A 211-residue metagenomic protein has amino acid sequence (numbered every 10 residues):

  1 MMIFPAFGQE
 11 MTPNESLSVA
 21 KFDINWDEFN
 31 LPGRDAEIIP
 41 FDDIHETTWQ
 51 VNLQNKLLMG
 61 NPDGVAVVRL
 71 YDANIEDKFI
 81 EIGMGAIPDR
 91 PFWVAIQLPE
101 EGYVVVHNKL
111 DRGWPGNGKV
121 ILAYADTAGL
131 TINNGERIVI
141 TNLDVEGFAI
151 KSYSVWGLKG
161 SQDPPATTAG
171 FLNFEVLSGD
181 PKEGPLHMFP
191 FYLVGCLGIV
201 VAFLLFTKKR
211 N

Functional and structural regions predicted by a protein language model:
I3-T12, E183: Sec-dependent signal peptide cleavage junction
E10-L98: Secretory/extracellular carbohydrate-interaction modules and structurally similar beta-sandwich "look-alikes"
E76-I80, Y103-V106, E136-N142: Surface-exposed loop/edge segments in extracytoplasmic proteins
Q97-I121: Short, aromatic/His-centered strand-loop micro-motif at the edge of beta-sheets
P115-N134: Short tryptophan-centered beta-strand motifs in secreted/extracellular beta-sheet-rich domains of glycan-recognition
I140-K182: Flexible glycan-contacting loops in extracellular carbohydrate-active proteins
D180-V194: Juxtamembrane/start-of-transmembrane alpha-helix segments at the extracytoplasmic/lumenal side of membrane anchors
I199-N211: C-terminal membrane-anchoring or membrane-association module
